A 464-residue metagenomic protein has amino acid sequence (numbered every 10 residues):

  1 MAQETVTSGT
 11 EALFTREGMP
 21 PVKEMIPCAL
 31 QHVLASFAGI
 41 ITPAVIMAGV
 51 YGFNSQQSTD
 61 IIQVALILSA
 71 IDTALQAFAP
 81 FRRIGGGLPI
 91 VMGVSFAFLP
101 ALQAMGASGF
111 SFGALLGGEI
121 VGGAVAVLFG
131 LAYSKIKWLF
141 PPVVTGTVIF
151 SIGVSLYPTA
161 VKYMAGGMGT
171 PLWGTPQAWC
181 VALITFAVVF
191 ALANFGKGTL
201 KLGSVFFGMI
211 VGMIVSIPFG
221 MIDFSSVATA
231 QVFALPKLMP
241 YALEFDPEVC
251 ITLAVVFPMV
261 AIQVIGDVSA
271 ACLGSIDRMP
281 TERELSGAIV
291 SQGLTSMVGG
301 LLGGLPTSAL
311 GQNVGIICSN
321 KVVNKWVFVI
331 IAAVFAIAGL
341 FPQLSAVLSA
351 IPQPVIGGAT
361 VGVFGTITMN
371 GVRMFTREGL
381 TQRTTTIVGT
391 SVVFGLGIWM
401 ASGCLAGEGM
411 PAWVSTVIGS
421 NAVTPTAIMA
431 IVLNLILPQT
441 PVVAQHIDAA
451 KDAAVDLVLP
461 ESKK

Functional and structural regions predicted by a protein language model:
M1-C28, S225-L238, L273, D277-P280 (+3 more regions): Intrinsically disordered, low-complexity non-transmembrane regions of multi-pass membrane transporters
M1-P89, P100-M105: N-terminal signal-anchor module of multipass membrane proteins
A2-G9, I40-A44, A48, T185-F195 (+6 more regions): Juxtamembrane interface elements at the cytosolic ends of transmembrane helices in multi-pass membrane proteins
V22-E24, A48-G85, V255-K325, D452: Membrane-embedded helical hairpins/re-entrant loop segments and their flanking transmembrane helices within multi-pass
K23-S36, G174-F186, G203-S204, F219 (+2 more regions): Hydrophobic, membrane-embedded alpha-helices of multi-pass small-molecule transporters
D60, R83-F96, W138-T147, K201-F207 (+3 more regions): Short, non-helical or kinked segments that cap or interrupt transmembrane helices
M105-S225, A332, I337-I447: Membrane-embedded alpha-helical modules
F195-F207, V232-P240, V249, L253 (+2 more regions): Hydrophobic, small-residue-rich membrane helices and short re-entrant helix-turn-helix hairpins that build
